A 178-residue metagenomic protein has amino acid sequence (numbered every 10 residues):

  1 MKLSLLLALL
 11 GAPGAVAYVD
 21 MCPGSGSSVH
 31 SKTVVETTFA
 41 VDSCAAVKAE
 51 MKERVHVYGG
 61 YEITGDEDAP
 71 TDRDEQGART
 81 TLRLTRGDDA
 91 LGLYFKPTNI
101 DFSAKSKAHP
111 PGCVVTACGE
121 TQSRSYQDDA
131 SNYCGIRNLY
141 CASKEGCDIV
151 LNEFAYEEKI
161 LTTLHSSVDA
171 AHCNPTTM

Functional and structural regions predicted by a protein language model:
K2-A17: Cleavable N-terminal signal peptides of Sec/SRP-targeted secreted and luminal proteins
G14-M178: Ser/Thr-rich, low-complexity intrinsically disordered terminal regions
